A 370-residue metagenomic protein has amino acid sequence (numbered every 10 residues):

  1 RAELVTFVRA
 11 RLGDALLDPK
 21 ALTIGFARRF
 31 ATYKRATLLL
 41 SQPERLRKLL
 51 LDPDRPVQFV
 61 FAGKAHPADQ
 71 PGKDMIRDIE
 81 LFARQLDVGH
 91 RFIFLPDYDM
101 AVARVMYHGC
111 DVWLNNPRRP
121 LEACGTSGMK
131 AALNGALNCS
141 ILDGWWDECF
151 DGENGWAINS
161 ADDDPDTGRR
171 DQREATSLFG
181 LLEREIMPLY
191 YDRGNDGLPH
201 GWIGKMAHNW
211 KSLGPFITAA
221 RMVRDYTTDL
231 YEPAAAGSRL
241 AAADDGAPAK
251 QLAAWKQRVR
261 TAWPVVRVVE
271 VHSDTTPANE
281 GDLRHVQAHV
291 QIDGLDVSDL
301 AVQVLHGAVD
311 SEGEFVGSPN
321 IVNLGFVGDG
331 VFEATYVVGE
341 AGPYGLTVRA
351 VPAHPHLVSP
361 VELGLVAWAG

Functional and structural regions predicted by a protein language model:
R1-G370: Catalytic cores of carbohydrate-active enzymes across secretory and cytosolic contexts
